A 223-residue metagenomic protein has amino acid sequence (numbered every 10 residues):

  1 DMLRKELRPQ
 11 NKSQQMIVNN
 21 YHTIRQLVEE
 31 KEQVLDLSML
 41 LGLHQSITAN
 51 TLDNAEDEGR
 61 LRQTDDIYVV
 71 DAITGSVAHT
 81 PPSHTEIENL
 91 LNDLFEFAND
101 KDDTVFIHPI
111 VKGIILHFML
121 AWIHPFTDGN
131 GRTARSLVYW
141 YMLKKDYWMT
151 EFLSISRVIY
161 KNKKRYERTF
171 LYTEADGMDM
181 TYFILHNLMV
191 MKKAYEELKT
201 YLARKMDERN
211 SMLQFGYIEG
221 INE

Functional and structural regions predicted by a protein language model:
D1-E223: FIC/Doc superfamily catalytic core
